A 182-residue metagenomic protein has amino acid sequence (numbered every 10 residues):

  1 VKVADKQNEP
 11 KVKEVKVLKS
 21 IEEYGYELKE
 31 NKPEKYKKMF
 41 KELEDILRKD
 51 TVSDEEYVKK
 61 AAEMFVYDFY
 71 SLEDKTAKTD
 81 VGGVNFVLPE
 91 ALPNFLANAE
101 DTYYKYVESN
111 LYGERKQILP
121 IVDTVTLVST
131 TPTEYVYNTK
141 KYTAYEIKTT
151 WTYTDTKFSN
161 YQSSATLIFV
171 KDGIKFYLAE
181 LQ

Functional and structural regions predicted by a protein language model:
V1-M39: Amphipathic, hydrophobic N-terminal targeting peptides for secretion and organelle import
Y24-R115: Core segments of small alpha/beta cavity-forming domains
D74-Q182: Structured, amphipathic secondary-structure segments that form assembly/contact surfaces in multi-subunit
